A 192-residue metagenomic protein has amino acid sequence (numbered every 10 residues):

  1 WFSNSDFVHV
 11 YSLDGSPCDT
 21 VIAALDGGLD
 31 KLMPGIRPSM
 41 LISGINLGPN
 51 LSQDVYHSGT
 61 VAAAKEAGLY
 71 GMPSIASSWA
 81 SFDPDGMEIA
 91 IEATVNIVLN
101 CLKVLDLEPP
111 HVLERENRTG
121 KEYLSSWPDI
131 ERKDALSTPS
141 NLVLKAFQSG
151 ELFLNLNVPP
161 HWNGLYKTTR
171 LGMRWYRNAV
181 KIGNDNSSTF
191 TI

Functional and structural regions predicted by a protein language model:
W1-G27, L32-G35: A cross-family phosphate/adenosyl-ligand binding-site feature
G15-D19, A62, I89-N96: Conserved active-site and cofactor/substrate-binding residues in soluble primary-metabolism enzymes
S16-P17, N46-P49: Short glycine-rich anion-binding loops that position phosphate/pyrophosphate groups of nucleotides and phosphorylated
S39-M40: Conserved acidic residues
S43-N46, A76-S78, N155-P159: Short beta-strand segments
L51-S58: Glycine/threonine-rich flexible loop motifs
D54, K65-I91: Glycine-rich phosphate/pyrophosphate-binding loops and their adjacent beta-strand/loop elements at enzyme active sites
I89-I192: Electrostatically charged, flexible surface regions
